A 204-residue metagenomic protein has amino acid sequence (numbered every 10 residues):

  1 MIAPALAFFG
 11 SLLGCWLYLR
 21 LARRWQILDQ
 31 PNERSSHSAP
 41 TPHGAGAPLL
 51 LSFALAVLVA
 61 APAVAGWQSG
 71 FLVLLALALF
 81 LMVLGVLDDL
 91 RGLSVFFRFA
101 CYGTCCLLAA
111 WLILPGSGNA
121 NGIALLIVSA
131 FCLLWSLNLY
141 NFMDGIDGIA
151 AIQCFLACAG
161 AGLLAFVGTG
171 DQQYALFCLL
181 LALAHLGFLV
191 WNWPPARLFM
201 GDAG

Functional and structural regions predicted by a protein language model:
M1-G204: "…together with the soluble PPM/PP2C metallo-phosphatase catalytic core" -> "…together with the soluble PPM/PP2C
